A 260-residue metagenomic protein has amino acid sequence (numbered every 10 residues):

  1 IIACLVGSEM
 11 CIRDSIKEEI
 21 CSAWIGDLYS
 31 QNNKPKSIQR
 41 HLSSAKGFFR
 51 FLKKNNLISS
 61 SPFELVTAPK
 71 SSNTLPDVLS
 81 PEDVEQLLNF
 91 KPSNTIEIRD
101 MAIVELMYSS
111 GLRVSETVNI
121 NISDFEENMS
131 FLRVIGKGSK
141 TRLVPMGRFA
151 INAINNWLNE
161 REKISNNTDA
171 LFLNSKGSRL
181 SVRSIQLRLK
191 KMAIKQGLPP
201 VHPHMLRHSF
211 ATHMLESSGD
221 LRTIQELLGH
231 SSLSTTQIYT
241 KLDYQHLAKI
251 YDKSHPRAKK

Functional and structural regions predicted by a protein language model:
I1-G7, I12: Single conserved hydrophobic/aromatic residue that forms the stacking wall/gate of nucleotide- or nucleobase-binding
E18, S110, S115, N119-N159: Conserved tyrosine-mediated DNA breakage-rejoining catalytic core shared by Y-recombinases
S22-A23, I58-Q86, I135, L173-S178: Flexible interdomain linker/hinge and immediately adjacent N-terminus of the catalytic tyrosine-recombinase domain
I58, E85-V114, G138-K140, I164: Basic, Lys/Arg- and aromatic-enriched nucleic-acid-binding interface segment
S71-Q86, S139-F149, K163-T168, V182-S184: DNA breakage-rejoining catalytic core of tyrosine-based enzymes
E105, S109, R183, K191 (+2 more regions): C-terminal catalytic core of tyrosine-transesterase DNA break-rejoin enzymes
F125-E127, S181, P199-P200, G219-T240 (+3 more regions): Short, polar N-cap/turn motifs at the start of nucleic acid-interacting alpha helices
R148-L198: Active-site/catalytic core of tyrosine-dependent DNA strand-transfer enzymes
